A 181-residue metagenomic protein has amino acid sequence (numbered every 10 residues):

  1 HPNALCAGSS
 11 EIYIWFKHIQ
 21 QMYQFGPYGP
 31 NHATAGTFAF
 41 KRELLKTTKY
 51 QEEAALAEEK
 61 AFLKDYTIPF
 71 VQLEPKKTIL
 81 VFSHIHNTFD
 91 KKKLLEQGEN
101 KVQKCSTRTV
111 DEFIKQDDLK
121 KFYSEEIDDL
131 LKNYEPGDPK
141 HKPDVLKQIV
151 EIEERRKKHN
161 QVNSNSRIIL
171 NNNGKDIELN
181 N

Functional and structural regions predicted by a protein language model:
H1-Y23: Conserved donor NDP-sugar-binding/catalytic core segment of glycosyltransferases
P2-L5, I68, K76: Short, high-confidence coil segments that cap the C-terminus of an alpha-helix and link into the following beta-strand
I14, P75-K104: Active-site donor/metal-binding and catalytic loop motifs of nucleotide-sugar-dependent glycosylation enzymes
Y23-P30: Short, P/G- and charge-enriched loop/turn segments at secondary-structure junctions
H32-K49: Conserved nucleotide-sugar donor-binding and metal-coordinating catalytic region shared by glycosyltransferases
F40, E58, L73: A conserved hydrophobic position in a structured secondary element of the catalytic/binding core that shapes
A54-F62: Acidic donor-binding loop at a coil-to-helix junction in glycosyltransferase catalytic cores that engages
T107-N181: Terminal low-complexity segments of carbohydrate-biosynthetic enzymes
